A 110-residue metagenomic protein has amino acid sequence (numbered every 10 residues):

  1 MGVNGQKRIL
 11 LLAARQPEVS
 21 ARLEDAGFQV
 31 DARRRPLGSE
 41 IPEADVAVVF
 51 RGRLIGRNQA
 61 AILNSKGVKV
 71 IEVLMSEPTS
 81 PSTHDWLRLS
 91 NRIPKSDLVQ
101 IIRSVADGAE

Functional and structural regions predicted by a protein language model:
M1-L11, P36-F50, P94-E110: Long, low-complexity, intrinsically disordered polar/charged segments
M1-R35: Short, charged N-terminal beta->alpha structural module
G5-R8, R51, N64-V68, H84-D85: Secondary-structure boundary/capping motif
I9-A13, V30-R33, A47-F50, K69-L74: Short, hydrophobic beta-strand segments that form beta-sheet elements in well-ordered domains
Q16, L37-E43, V48-G67, P78: Conserved phosphotransfer microenvironments
V19-A26, N58-S65, P81-D85: Short, aromatic/basic amphipathic alpha-helical patches
R34, K66-E110: Output/docking surface of receiver
